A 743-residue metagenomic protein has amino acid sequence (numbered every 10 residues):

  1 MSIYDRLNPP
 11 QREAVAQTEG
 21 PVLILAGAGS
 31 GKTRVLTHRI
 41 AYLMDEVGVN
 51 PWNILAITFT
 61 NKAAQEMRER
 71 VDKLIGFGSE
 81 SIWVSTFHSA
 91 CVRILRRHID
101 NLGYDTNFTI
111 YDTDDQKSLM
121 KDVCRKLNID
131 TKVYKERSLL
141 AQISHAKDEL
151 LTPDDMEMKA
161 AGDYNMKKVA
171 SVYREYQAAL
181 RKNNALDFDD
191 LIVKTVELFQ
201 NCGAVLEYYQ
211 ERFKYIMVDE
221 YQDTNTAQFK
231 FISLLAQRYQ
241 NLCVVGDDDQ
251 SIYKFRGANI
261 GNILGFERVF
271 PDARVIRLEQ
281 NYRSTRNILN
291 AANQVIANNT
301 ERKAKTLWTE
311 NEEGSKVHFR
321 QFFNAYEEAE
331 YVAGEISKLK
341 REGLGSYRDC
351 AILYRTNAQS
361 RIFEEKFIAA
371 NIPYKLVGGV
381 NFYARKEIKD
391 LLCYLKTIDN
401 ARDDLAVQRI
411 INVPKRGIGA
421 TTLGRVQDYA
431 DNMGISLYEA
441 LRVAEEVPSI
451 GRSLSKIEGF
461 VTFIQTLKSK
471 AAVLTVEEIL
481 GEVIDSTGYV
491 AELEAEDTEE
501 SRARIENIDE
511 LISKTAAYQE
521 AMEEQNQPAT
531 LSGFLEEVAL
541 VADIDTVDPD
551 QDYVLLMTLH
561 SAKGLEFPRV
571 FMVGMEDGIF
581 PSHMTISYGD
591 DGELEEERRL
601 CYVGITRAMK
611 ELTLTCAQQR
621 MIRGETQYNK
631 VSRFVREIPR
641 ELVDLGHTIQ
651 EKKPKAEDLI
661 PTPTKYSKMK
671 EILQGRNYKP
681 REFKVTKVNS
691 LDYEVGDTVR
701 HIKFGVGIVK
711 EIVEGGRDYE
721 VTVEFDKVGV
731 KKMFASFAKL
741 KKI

Functional and structural regions predicted by a protein language model:
Y4-T18, A227: N-terminal pre-P-loop "Q-motif" helix
N8, I57, T109-T113, I129-E136 (+14 more regions): Conserved phosphate/pyrophosphate-binding and hydrolysis machinery centered on Walker-type P-loop NTPases, extending
E19-V22, S30, I40-Y215, Q237-Q240 (+14 more regions): A basic/glycine-biased coupling hinge at the interface between accessory DNA-binding modules
G20, V49-N53, G78-S81, R238-N241 (+9 more regions): Short glycine-/polar-rich loops that comprise or flank the Walker A/P-loop and associated switch/sensor motifs
S30, V218, Q222-E301, K305-E310 (+3 more regions): Conserved helicase motor core of SF1/SF2 NTP-dependent helicases
S30-L36, I99, P271-R274, E279-P373 (+4 more regions): Helicase P-loop NTPase motor core
M158, G162, S360-I372, R385 (+2 more regions): Conserved helicase C-terminal RecA-like lobe
D548, G574-K732, F737-I743: C-terminal accessory regions
